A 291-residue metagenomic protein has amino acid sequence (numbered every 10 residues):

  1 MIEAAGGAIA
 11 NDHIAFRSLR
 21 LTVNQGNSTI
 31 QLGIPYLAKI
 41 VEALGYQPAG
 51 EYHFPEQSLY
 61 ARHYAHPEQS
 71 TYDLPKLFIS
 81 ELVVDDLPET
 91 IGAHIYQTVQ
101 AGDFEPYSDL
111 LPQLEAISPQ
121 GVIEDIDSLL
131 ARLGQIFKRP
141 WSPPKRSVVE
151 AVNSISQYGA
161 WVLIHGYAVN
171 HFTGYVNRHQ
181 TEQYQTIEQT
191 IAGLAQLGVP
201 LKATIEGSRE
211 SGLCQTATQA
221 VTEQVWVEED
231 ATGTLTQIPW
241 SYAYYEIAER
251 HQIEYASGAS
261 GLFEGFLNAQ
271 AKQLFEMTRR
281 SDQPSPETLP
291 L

Functional and structural regions predicted by a protein language model:
M1-I34, A38, A43, A49-L291: Extended, well-ordered protein cores
